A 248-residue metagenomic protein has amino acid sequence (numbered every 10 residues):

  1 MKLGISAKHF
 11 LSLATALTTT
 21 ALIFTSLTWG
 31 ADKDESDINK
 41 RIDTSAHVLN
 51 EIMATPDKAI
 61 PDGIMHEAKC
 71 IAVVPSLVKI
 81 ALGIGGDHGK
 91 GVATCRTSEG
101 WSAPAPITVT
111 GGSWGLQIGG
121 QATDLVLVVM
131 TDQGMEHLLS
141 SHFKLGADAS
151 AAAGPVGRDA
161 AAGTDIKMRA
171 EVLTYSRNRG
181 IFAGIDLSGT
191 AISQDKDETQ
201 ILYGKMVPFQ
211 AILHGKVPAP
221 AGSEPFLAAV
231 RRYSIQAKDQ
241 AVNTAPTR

Functional and structural regions predicted by a protein language model:
K2-L17: Bacterial N-terminal signal peptides that target proteins for export
I23-D32: Sec/Tat signal peptide C-region and signal peptidase I cleavage site
A31-R248: Small-residue-enriched, tightly packed secondary-structure blocks
